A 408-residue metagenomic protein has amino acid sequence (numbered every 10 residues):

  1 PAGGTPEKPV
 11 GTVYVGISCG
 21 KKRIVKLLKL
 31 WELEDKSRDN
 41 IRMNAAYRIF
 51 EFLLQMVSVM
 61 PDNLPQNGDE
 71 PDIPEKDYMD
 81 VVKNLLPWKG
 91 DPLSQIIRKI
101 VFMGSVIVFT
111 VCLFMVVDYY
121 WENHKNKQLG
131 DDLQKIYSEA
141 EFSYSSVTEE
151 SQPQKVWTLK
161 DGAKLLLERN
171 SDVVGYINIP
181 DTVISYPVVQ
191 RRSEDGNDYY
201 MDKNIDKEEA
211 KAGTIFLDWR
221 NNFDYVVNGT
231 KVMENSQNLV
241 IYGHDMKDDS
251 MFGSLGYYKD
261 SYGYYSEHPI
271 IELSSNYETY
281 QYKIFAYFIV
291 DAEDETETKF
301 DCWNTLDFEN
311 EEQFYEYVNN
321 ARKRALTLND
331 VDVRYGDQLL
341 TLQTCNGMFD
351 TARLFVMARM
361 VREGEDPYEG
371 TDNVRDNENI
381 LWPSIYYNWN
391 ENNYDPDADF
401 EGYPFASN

Functional and structural regions predicted by a protein language model:
P1-P61: C-terminal binding/interaction regions
L33-S37, I41, D91-Q95, N310: Alpha-helix capping and helix-coil boundary motifs
S37-N40, V101-G104, V108, D161: A short N-terminal beta->alpha junction/helix N-cap motif
L54-M56, V106, V318: Prokaryotic Sec-type signal peptides and long signal-anchor helices with extended Leu/Ile/Val-rich h-regions
M60-Q95: N-terminal Lys/Arg-rich, disordered targeting/topogenic segments
G68, I96, F109-N408: Solvent-exposed, non-transmembrane regions of membrane-associated and secreted proteins
W88-V108: N-terminal Sec-pathway targeting helices
